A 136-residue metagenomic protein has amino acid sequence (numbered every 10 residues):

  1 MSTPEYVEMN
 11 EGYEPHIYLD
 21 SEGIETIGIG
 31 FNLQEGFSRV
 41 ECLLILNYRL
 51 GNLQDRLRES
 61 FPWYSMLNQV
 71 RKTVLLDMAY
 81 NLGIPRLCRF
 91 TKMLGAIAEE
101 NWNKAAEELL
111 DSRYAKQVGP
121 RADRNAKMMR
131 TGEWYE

Functional and structural regions predicted by a protein language model:
M1-E22, F31-E35, V40-R58, I84-E136: Long, amphipathic alpha-helical surface segments
S21-I24, K72: A structure-centric signal for secondary-structure junctions around beta-strands
Y64-T91: Mid-chain, well-packed structural core segment of small domains
